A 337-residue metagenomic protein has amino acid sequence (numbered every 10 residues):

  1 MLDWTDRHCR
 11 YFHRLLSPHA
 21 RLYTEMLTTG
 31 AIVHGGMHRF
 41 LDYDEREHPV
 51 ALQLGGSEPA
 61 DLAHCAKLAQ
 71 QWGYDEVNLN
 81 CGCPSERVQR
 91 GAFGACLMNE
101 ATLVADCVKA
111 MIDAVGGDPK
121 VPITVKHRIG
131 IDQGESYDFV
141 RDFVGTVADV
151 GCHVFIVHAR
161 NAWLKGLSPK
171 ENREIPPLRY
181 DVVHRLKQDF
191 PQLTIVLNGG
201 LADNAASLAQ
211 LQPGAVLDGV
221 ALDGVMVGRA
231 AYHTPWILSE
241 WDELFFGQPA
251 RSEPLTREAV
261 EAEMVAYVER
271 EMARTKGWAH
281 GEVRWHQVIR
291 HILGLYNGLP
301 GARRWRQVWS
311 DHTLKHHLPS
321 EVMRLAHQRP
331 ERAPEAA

Functional and structural regions predicted by a protein language model:
M1, L27-T29, G55-S57, G82-P84 (+4 more regions): Active-site beta-loop-alpha junctions enriched in small/polar residues
L2, H8, D106-K109, A114 (+5 more regions): Alpha/beta catalytic cores of nucleotide-metabolism and tRNA/nucleoside-modifying enzymes
W4-D75: Glycine-rich, positively charged N-terminal anion/phosphate-binding segment
H13, E25, L52, L79 (+5 more regions): Conserved, mostly hydrophobic/aromatic
T24, D75-S85, D149-N161, M226-A230: Non-cysteine beta-strand/loop elements that form the S-adenosyl-L-methionine
G30-A31, G130-G134, A162-K165, E171-P176: Short, small-residue-enriched loops and turns at beta-alpha junctions that line or gate enzyme active sites
P49-I123, I129-S136: Active-site beta->alpha loop and helix N-cap motifs at the rims of alpha/beta catalytic domains
E86-V104, Y137-D138, G166-R179, Q248-R251: Glycine-rich tight-turn/loop motif centered on a GG-T
